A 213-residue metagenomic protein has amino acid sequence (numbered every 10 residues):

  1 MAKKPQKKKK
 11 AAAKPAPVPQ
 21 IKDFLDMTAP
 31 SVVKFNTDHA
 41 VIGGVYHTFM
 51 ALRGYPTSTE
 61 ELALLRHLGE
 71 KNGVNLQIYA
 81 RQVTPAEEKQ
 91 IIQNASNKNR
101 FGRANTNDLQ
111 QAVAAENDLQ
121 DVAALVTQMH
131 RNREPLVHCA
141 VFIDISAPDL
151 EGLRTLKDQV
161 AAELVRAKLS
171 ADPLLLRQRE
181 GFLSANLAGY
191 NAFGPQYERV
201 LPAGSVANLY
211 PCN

Functional and structural regions predicted by a protein language model:
M1-C212: Extended, folded cores of ATP/NTP-driven motor/assembly subunits in large transport and secretion machines
